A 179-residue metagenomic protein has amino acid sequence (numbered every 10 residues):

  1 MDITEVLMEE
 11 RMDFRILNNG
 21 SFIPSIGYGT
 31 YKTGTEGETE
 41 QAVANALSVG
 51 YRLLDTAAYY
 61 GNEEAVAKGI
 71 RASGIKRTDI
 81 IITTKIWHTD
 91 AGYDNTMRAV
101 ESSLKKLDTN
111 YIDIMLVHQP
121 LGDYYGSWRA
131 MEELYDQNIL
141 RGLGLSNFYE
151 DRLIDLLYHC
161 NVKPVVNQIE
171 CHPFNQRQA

Functional and structural regions predicted by a protein language model:
D2-I80: N-terminal binding-site loop/beta-alpha segment at the start of enzyme catalytic domains that lines or forms
M12, V43, E63-I70, M97-E101 (+2 more regions): Generic structural signal for well-ordered alpha-helices, preferentially at hydrophobic/aromatic core positions
Y28, A46, L54, V66 (+6 more regions): Conserved, mostly hydrophobic/aromatic
Y31-T33, A57-Y59, K85-T89, V117-P120 (+2 more regions): Active-site beta-loop-alpha junctions enriched in small/polar residues
G34-L47, A91-D108, G126, D151-D155 (+1 more regions): Short, acidic/polar
A72-D79, L107-T109, Y135-I139, H159-K163: Short helix-capping segments at alpha-helix termini
I81-R98, L107, L116-Q119: Structural motif corresponding to the early beta-alpha repeats
Q119-A179: Beta/alpha (TIM)-barrel catalytic core signal, keyed to glycine-rich beta->alpha loops juxtaposed to Asp/Glu that bind
